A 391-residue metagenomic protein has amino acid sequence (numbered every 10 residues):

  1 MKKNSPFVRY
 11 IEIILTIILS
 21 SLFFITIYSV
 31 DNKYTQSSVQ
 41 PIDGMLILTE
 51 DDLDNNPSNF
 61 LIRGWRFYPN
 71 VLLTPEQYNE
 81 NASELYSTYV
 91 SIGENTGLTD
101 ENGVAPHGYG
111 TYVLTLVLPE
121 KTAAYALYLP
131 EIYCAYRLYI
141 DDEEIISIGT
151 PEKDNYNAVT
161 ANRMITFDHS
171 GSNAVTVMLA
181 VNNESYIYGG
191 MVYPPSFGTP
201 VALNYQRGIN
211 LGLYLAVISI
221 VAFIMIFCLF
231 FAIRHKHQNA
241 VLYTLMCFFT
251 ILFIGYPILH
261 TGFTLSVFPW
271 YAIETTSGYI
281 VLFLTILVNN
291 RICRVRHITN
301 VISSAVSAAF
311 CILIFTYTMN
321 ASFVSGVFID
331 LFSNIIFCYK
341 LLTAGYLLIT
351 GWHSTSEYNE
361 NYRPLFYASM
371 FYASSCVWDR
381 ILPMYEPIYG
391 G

Functional and structural regions predicted by a protein language model:
M1-F7, L252-G391: Interfacial "cap-and-anchor" motif at the non-cytosolic start of specific transmembrane alpha-helices
S5-T16, S20-E120: Extended carbohydrate-recognition surfaces in non-catalytic/accessory domains of CAZymes and lectin-like proteins
F23-N32, T199-R234, S333-T355: First transmembrane helix
Q40-T49, I140-A174, V181-Y193: Beta-strand-rich ligand-recognition modules
F60, Y109-T115, T122-A126, N162-M164 (+1 more regions): Intrinsic-disorder/low-complexity, polar/charged segments enriched in Ser/Thr/Lys/Arg/Asp/Glu/Gln
L116-D141, V177-L179: Aromatic-lined ligand-binding clefts that engage carbohydrates, nucleic acids, or primary amines
N183-I209: Glycine/proline-rich low-complexity spacer/linker segments in large multi-domain proteins
I224-L252: Juxtamembrane interface at the cytosolic side of transmembrane helices
